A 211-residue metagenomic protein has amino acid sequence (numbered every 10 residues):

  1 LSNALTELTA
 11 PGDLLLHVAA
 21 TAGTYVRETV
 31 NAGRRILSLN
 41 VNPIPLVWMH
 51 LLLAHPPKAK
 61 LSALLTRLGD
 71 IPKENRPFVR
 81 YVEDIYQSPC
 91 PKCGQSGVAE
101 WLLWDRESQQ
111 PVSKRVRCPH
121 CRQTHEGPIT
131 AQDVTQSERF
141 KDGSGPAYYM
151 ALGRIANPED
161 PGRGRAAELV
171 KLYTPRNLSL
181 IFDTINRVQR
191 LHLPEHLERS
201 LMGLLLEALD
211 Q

Functional and structural regions predicted by a protein language model:
L1-T21, Y25-Q211: Nucleic-acid modification enzymes, centered on SAM-dependent nucleic-acid methyltransferases
